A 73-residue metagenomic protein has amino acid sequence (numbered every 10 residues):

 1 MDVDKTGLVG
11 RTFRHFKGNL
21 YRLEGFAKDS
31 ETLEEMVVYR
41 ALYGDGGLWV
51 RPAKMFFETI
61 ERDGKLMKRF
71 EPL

Functional and structural regions predicted by a protein language model:
M1-L73: Mixed-charge, low-complexity intrinsically disordered regions
